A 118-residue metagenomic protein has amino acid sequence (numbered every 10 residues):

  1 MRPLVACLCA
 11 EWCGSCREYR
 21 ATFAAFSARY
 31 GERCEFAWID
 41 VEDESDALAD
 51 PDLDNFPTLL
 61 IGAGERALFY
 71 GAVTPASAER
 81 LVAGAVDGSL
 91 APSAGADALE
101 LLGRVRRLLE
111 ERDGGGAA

Functional and structural regions predicted by a protein language model:
M1-Y30: Local sequence-structure signature of Cys/Sec-based thiol-disulfide redox active-site neighborhoods
L8, S27, G31-A47, L53-N55: Thiol-based oxidoreductase modules, predominantly thioredoxin-like and allied folds used for disulfide exchange
G14, D43, A76: Short alpha-helical
R17-A21, A25, D50-P51, L68 (+1 more regions): Chalcogenol-based redox active-site neighborhoods
L48-A49, A98: Glycine-rich, charge-decorated loop segments at or immediately adjacent to ligand/cofactor-binding or catalytic sites
N55-E100: Non-catalytic, surface beta->alpha helical segment in thiol-disulfide oxidoreductase systems
A91-A118: Acidic/histidine-enriched, glycine/proline-rich intrinsically disordered or flexible terminal extensions
